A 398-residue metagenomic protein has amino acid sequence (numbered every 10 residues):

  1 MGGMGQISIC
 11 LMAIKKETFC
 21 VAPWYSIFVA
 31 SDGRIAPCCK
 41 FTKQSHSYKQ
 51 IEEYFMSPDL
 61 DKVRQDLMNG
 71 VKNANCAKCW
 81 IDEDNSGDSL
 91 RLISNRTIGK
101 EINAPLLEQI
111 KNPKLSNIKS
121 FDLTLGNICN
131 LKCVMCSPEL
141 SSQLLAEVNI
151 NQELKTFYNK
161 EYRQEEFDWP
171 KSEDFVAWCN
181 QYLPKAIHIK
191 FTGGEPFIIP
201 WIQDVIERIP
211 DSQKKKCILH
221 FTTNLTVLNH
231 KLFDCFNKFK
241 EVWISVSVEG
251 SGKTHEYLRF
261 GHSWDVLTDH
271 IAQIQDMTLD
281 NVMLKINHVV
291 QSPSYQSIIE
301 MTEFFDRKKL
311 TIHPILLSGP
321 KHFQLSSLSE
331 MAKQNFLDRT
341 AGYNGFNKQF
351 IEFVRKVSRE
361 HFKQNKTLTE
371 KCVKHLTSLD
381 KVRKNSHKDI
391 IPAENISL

Functional and structural regions predicted by a protein language model:
G2-L11: Short, Lys/Arg-enriched N-terminal segments with co-localized hydrophobic residues within the first ~10-30 amino acids
L11-E165, Y182-L183, Q349-L398: N-terminal pre-core extensions flanking Radical SAM catalytic domains
S26, S31-D32, H220, E241-S245 (+1 more regions): Conserved C-terminal portion of the radical SAM core fold that forms the substrate/S-adenosylmethionine-binding
R64, A77, C133, S137 (+4 more regions): Non-transmembrane alpha-helical segments in soluble domains of secreted/periplasmic/extracellular proteins
I118-I128, E139-P170, P184-I199, S212-H230 (+3 more regions): Core AdoMet radical
F121, F175-W178, V205, L267-H270 (+2 more regions): Alpha-helical packing segments of well-folded alpha/beta enzyme cores
V176-Y182, I206-S212, C235-N237: Leucine-rich repeat
W201-E207, H230-F236, S297-I299: Distinct, well-ordered alpha-helical segments
